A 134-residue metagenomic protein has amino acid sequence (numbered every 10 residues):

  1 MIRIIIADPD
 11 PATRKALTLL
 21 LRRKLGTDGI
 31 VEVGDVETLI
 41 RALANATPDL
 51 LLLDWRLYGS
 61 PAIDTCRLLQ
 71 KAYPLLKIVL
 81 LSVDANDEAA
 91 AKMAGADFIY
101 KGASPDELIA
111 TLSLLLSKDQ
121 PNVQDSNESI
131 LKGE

Functional and structural regions predicted by a protein language model:
D8-P9, V83: Acidic di-acidic motifs
P11-V31: Two-component/phosphorelay signaling modules centered on CheY-like receiver
E32-L50: Acidic, metal-coordinating helix/loop segments flanking the phosphotransfer/catalytic sites of two-component signaling
A44-A46, L69-L76: Conserved phosphotransfer cores of two-component systems
L52-L69: Conserved phosphotransfer microenvironments
L75-N86: A short, hydrophobic beta-strand element within the central beta-sheet of small alpha/beta folds
V83-A85, A94-L115: Output/docking surface of receiver
D119-E134: CheY-like receiver
